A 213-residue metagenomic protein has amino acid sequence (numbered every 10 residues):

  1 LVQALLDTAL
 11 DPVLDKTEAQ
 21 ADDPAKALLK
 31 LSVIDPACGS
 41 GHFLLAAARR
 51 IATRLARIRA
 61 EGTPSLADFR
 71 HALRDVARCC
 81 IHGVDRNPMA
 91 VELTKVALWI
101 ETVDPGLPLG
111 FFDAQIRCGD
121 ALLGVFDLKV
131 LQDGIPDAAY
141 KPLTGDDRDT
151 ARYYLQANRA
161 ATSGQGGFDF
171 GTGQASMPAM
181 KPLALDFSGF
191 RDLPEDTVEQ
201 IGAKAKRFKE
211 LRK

Functional and structural regions predicted by a protein language model:
L1-K213: SAM-dependent methyltransferase catalytic region
